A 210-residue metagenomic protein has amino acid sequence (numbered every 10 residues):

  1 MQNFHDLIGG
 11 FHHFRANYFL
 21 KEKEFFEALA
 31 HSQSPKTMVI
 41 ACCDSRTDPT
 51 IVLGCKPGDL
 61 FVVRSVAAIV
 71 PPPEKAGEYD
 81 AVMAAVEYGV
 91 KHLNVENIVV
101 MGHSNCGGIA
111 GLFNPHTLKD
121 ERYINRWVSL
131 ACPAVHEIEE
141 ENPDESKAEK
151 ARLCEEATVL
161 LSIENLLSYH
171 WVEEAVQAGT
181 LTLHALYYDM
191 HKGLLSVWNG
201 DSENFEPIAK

Functional and structural regions predicted by a protein language model:
M1-P35, A68-E96, G107-K210: Divalent-metal-activated hydrolytic enzyme cores
A30-P49: N-terminal low-complexity or amphipathic/hydrophobic leaders
I40-C42, R64, M101-S104, H184-D189: Short beta-strand segments
R46-S65: Catalytic core of membrane glycerolipid acyltransferases/transacylases, capturing the structured, soluble-facing
